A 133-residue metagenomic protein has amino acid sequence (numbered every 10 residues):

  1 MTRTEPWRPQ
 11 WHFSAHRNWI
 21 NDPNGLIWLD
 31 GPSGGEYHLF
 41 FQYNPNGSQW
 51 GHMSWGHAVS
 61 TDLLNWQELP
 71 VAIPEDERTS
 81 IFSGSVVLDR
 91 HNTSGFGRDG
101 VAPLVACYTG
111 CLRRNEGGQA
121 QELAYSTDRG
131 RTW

Functional and structural regions predicted by a protein language model:
M1-W133: Beta-rich carbohydrate-recognition and catalytic domains
